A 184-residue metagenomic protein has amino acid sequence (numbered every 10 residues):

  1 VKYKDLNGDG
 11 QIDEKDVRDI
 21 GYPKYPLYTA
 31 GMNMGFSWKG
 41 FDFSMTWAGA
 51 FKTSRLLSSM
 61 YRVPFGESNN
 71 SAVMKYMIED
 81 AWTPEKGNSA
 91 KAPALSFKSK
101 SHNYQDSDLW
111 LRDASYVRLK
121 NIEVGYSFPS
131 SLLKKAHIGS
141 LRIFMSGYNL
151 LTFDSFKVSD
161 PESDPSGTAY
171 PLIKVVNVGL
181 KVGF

Functional and structural regions predicted by a protein language model:
V1-T46, K91-A114, R118-N121, G125-L133: Outer-membrane beta-barrel transmembrane strand signature
N7-G10, P64-K75, S163-A169: Surface-exposed loop/turn segments flanking beta-strands in extracellular/periplasmic regions
V17, A30, A48-R55, S59-E67 (+2 more regions): Outer-membrane beta-barrel domain signature
W38-F41, S131, I138-S140, I173-V175: Strand-connecting loop/turn motifs
W38-G40, G49-T53, N121, F128 (+2 more regions): Transmembrane beta-strands of outer-membrane beta-barrel pores
M45, I143-M145, L180: Membrane-embedded beta-strand positions of outer-membrane beta-barrel proteins
A50-R142: Extracytoplasmic gating/loop element in the C-terminal half of outer-membrane beta-barrel translocons and assembly
A81-K91, Y104, L150-F184: C-terminal beta-signal and terminal closure region of outer-membrane beta-barrel proteins
